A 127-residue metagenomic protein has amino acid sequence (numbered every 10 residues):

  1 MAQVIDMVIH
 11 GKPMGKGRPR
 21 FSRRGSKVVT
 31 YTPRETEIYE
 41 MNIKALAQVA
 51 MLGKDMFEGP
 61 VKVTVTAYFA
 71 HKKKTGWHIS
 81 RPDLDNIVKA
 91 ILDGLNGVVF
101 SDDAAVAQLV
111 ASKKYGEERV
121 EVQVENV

Functional and structural regions predicted by a protein language model:
M1-V127: Acidic, proline/glycine-enriched N-terminal capping motif
